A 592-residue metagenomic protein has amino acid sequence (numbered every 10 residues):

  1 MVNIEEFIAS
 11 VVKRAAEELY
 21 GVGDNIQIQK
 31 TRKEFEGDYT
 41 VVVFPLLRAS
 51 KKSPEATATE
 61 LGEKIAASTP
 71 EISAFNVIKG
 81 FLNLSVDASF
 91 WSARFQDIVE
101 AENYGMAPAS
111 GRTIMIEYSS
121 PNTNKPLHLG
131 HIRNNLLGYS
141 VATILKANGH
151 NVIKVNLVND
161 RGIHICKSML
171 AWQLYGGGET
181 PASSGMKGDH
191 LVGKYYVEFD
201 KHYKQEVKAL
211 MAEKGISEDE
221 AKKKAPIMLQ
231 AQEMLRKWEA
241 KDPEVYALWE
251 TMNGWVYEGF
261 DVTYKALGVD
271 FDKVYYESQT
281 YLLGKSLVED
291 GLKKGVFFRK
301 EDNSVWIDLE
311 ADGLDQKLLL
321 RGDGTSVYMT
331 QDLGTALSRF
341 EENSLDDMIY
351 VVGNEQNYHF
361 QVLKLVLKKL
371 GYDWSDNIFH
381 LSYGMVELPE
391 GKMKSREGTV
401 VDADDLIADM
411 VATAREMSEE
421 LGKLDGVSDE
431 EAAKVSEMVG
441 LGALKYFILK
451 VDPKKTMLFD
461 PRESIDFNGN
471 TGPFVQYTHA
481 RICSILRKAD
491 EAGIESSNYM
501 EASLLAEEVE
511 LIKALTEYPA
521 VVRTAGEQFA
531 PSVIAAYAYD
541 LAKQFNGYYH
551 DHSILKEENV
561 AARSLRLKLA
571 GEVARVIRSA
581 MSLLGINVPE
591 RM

Functional and structural regions predicted by a protein language model:
M1-S92, P108-M592: Non-catalytic interaction-recognition regions
F90-G105: Secondary-structure boundary elements
